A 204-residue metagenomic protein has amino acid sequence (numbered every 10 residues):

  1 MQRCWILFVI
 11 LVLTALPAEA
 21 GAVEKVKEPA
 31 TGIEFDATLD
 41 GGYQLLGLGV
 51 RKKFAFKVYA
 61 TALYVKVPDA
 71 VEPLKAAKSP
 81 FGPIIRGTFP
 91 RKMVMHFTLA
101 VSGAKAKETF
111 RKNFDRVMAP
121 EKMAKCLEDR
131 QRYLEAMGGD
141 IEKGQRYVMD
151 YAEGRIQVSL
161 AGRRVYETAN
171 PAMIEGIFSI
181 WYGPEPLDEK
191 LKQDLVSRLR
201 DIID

Functional and structural regions predicted by a protein language model:
M1-C4: Positively charged n-region of N-terminal signal peptides that target proteins for export
I6-A15: Bacterial N-terminal signal peptides
G21-D204: Terminal leader/tail segments of proteins
